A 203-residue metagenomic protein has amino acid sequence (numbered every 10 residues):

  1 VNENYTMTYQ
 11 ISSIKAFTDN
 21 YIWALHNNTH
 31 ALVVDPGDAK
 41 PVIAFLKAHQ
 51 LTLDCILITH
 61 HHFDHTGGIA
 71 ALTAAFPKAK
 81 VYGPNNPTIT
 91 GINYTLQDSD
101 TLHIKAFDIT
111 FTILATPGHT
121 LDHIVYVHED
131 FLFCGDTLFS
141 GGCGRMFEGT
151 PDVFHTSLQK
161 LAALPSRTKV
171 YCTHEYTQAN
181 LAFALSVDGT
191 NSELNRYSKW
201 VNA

Functional and structural regions predicted by a protein language model:
V1-E3: Acidic, Ala/Val/Gly-enriched low-complexity intrinsically disordered segments
Y5-H49, V125-G135: Conserved beta-strand hairpin/beta-sheet module of binuclear metal-dependent hydrolase folds, prominently
F17-T18, A31, D38-I113: Active-site HxH/HxHxD metal-binding segment of metal-dependent hydrolases
W23-H26, T101-H128, A163: Core dinuclear metal-dependent hydrolase active-site scaffold
L25, D35, H60, L72 (+5 more regions): Divalent metal-coordination and catalytic microenvironments
P36-G37, P84-N85, D98-S99, E129 (+2 more regions): Fold-independent oxyanion-binding glycine-rich loops and adjacent beta-strand/coil segments at enzyme active sites
T120-A203: Metallo-beta-lactamase
